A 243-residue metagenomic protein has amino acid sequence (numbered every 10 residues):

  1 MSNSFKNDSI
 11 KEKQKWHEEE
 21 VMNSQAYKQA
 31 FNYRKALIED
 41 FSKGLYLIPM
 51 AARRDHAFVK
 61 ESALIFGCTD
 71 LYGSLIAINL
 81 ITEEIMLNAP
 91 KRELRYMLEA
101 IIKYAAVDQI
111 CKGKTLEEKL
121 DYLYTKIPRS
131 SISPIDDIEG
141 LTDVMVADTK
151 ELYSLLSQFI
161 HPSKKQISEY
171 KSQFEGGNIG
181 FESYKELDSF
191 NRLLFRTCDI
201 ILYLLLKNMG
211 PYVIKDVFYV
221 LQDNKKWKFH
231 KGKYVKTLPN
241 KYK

Functional and structural regions predicted by a protein language model:
M1-E93, K103-V107, G113-K243: A cross-kingdom marker of C-terminal helix-rich interaction/assembly modules
M97, I101: Cytochrome P450 catalytic-core helices
